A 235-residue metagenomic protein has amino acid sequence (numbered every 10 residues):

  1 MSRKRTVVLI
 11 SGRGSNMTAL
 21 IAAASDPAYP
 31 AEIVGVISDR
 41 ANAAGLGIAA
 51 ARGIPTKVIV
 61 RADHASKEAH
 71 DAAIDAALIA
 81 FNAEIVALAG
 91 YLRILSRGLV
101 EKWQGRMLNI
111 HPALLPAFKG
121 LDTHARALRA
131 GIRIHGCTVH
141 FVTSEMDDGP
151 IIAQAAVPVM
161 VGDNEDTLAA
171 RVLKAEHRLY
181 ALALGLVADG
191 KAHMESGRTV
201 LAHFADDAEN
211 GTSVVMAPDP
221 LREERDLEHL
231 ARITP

Functional and structural regions predicted by a protein language model:
M1, R5, A28-P30, V58 (+2 more regions): An anion-binding loop in the catalytic cleft
M1-I48: N-terminal Rossmann-like dinucleotide-binding module
S2-T6, S38-I54, A76-A77, F81-I85 (+1 more regions): Non-catalytic terminal and connector segments of soluble metabolic enzymes
I10, K67, D71, A169-L173 (+1 more regions): Amphipathic, non-transmembrane alpha-helical scaffold segments
G14-M17, G45-L46, D71, H124 (+1 more regions): A general structural signal for well-ordered alpha-helical segments in protein cores
A23, I85, A89-A202: Donor/substrate-binding cores of folate-linked one-carbon enzymes
Y29-A73: Short, surface-exposed acidic-centric catalytic microdomains
S38-D39, A62-D63, K67-E68, F81-R97: N-terminal glycine-rich "phosphate-gripper" loop used for MgATP/nucleotide binding and carboxylate activation
